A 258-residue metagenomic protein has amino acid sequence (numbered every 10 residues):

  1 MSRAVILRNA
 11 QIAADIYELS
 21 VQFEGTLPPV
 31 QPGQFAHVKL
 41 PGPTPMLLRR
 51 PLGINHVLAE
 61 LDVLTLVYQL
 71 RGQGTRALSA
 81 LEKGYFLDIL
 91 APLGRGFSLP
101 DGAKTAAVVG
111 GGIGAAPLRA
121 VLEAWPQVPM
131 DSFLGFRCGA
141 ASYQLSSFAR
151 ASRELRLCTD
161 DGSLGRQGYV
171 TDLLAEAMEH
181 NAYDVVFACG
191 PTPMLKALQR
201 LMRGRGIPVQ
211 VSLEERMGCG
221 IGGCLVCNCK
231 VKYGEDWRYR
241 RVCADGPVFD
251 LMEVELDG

Functional and structural regions predicted by a protein language model:
S2-K83: Ferredoxin-reductase
R8, H56, L157-T159, V211 (+1 more regions): Structural signal for conserved beta-strand scaffold positions within catalytic alpha/beta enzyme cores
P41-P45, A91-G96, Y233: Short, charged beta-turn/beta-strand-edge "cap" motif at the junction between a beta-strand and an adjacent loop
Q73-R216: FNR/FR-type flavoprotein reductase catalytic core
P117, T192-P193, E214-P247: Local cysteine-cluster metal-coordination motifs and their immediate loop/turn environment, predominantly Fe-S cluster
L201, I221-G222, P247-G258: Nucleotide-activated chemistry modules centered on ATP-dependent adenylation/adenylyltransferase
